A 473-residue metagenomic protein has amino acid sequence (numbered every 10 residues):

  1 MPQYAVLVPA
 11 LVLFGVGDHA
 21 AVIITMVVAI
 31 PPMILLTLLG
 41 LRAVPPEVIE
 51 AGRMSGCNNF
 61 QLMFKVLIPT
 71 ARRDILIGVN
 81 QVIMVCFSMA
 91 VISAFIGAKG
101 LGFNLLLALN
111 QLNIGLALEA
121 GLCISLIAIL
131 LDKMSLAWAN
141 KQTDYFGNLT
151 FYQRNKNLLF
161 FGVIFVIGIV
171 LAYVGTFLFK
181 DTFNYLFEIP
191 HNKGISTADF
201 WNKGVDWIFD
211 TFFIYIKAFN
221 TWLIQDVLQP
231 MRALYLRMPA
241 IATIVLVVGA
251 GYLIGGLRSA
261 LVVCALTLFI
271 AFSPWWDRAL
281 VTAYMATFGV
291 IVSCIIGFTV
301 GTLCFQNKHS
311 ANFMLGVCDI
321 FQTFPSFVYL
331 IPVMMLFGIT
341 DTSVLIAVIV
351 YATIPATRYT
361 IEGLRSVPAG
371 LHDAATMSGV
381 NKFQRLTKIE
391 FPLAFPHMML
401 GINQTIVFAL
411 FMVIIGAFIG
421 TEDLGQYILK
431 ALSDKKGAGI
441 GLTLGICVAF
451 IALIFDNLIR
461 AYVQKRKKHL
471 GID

Functional and structural regions predicted by a protein language model:
M1, V8, V247-I254, V263-W276 (+1 more regions): Transmembrane-helix boundary motif in ABC transporter permease subunits
M1-A29, M285-T299, F305, C318-Y351: Generic hydrophobic transmembrane alpha-helix motif, especially the helices
V12, V85-I124, M335, A409-V448 (+1 more regions): Glycine-rich helix-loop "coupling/hinge" segments at transmembrane-helix boundaries in multipass transporters
A20-I23, V27-I49, I83, G102 (+9 more regions): Membrane-embedded alpha-helices of multi-pass transport/permease systems
I23, V27, F60-I92, G115 (+6 more regions): Transmembrane alpha-helices
M33-V79, A356-G401, I428: Short cytoplasmic-facing helical segments at TM-TM junctions of multi-pass membrane proteins
L118-F177, L400, A438, L442-D473: C-terminal transmembrane helix and the adjacent membrane-cytosol boundary/short C-terminal tail of inner/organellar
I214-Y252: Individual transmembrane alpha-helix segments
